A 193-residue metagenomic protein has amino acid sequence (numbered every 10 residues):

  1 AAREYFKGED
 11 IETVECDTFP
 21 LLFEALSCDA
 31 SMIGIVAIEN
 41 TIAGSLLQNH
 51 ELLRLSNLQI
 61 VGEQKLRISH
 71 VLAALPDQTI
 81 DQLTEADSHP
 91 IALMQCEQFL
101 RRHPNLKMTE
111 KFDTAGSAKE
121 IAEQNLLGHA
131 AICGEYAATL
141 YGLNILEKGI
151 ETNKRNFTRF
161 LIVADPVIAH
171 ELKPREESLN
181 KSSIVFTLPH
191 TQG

Functional and structural regions predicted by a protein language model:
A1-G193: Domain-level signature for soluble enzymes in the chorismate/prephenate branch of the shikimate pathway
